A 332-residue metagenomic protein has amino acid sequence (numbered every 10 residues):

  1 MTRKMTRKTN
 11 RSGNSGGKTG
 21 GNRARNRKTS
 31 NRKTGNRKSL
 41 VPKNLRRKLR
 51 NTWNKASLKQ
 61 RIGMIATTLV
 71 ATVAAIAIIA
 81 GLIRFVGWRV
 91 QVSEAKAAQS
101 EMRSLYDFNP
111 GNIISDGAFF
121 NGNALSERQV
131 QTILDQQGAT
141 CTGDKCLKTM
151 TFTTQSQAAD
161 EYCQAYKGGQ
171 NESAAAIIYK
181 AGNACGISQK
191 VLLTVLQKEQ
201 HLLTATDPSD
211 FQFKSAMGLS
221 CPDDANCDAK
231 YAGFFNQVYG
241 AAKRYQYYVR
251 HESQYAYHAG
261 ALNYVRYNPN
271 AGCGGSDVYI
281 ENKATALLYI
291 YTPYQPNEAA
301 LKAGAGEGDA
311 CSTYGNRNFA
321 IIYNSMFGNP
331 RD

Functional and structural regions predicted by a protein language model:
T2-R11, G17, R23-K28, K33 (+4 more regions): Non-catalytic cell-wall polysaccharide-engagement segments
I114, A118-Y179, A184, V191-L193 (+1 more regions): Peptidoglycan-targeting cell-wall enzymes and recognition modules
